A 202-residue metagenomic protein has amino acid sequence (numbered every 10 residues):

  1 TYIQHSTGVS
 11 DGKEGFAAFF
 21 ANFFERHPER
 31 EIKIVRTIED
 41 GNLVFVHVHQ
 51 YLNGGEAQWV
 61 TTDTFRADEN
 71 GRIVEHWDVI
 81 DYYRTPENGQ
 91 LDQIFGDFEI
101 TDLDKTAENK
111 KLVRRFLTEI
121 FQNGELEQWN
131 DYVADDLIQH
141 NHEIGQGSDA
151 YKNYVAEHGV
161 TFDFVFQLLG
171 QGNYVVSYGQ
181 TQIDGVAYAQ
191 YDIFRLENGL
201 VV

Functional and structural regions predicted by a protein language model:
T1-V202: C-terminal and inter-domain tail/linker signature
